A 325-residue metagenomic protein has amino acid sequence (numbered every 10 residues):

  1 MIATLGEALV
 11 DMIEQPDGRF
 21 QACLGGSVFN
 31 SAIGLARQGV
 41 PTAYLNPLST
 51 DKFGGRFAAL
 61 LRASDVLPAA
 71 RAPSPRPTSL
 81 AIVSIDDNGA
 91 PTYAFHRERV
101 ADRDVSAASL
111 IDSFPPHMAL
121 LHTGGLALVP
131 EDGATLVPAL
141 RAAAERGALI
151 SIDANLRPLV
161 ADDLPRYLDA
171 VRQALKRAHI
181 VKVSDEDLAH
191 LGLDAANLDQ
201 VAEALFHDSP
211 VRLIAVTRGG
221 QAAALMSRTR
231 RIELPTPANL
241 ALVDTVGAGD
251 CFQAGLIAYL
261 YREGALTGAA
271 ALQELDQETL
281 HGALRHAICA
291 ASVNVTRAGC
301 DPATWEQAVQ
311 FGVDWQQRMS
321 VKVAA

Functional and structural regions predicted by a protein language model:
M1-L67, A298, V321-A325: Glycine-rich phosphate/adenosyl-contacting loop at the front of the ribokinase-like
A8, S27, L126, A154 (+1 more regions): Active-site metal-binding loops of divalent metal-dependent hydrolases
I33, L80-S84, A222-M226: Short beta-strand scaffold segments in enzyme catalytic cores
L35, S184, G249: Short, conserved phosphate/pyrophosphate- and ester-handling motifs at nucleotide-, phospho-/glycolipid
P41-G125, Q310-A325: Conserved N-terminal subdomain of the carbohydrate kinase-like
S113-F114, Q173-A174, H207: Structural alpha-helical scaffold elements that stabilize or flank donor/cofactor-binding regions in carbohydrate
L120, G125-E203, V211-R212, Q221-A222: Conserved beta-alpha-beta core of the PfkB/ribokinase-like small-molecule kinase fold
R141, A195-A325: Conserved phosphate-binding/catalytic region of the ribokinase-like
